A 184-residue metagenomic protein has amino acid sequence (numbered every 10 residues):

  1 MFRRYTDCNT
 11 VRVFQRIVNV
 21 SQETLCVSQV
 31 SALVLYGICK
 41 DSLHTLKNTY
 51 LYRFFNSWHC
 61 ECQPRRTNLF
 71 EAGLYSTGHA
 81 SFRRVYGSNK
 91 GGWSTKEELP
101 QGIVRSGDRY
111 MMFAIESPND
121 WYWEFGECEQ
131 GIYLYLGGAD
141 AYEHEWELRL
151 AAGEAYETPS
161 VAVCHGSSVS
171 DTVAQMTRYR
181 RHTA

Functional and structural regions predicted by a protein language model:
M1-E129, H144-W146: Polysaccharide-binding surfaces and accessory modules of carbohydrate-active proteins
F2-R3, M111, H165, M176-R180: Broad hydrophobic/π-residue packing in well-ordered secondary structure
T10, Q15, C164-T177: Short, surface-exposed, low-complexity cationic segments
P118, L136, R181-H182: Feature activates predominantly on carbohydrate-active enzymes
I132-Y142: Short, structured beta-strand/loop micro-motifs enriched in basic residues and often containing a Trp
L148-G166: Short Pro-Gly-centered flexible turn/kink motifs
E157, D171-A184: An acidic-aromatic substrate-binding cleft motif
